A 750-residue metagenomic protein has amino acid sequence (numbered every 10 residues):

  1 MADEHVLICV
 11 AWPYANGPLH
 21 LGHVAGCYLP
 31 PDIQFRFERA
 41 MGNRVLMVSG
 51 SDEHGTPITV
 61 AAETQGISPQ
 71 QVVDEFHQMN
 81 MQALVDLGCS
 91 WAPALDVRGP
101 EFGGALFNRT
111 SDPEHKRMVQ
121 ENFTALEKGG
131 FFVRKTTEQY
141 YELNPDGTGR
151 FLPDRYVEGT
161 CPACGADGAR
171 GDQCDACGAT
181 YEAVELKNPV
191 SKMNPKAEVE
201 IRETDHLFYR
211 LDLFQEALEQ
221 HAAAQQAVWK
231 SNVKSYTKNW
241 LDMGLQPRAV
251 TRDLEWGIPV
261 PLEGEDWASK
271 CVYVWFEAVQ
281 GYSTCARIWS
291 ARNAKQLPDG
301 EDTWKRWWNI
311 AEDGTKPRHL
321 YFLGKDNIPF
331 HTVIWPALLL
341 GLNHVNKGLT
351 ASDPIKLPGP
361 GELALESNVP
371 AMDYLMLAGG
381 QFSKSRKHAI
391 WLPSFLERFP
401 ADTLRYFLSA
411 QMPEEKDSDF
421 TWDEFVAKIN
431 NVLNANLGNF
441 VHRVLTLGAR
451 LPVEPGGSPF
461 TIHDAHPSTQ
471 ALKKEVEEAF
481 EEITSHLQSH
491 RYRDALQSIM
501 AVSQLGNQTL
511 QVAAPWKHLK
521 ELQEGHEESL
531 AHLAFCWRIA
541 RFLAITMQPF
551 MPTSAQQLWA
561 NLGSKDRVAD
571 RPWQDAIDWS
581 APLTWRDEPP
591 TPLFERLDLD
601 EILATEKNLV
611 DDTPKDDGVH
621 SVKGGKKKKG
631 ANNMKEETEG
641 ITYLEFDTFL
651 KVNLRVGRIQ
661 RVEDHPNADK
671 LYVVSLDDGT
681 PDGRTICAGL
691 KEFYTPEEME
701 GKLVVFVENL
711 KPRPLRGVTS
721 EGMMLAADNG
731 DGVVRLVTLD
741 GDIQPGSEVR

Functional and structural regions predicted by a protein language model:
M1-H221, Q225: N-terminal, positively charged nucleic-acid-binding surface of large information/translation enzymes
A2-S49, R117, C164, K187-R450 (+1 more regions): Structured secondary-structure scaffolds
P13-A15, A169, F214, E255 (+13 more regions): Short, glycine-/Ser/Thr-/acidic-enriched flexible segments
C161, D205-H206, Q215, H388-I390 (+2 more regions): A short, sequence-level motif marking secondary-structure junctions
A249, Y374, G380, M412 (+5 more regions): Domain-wide signal for the mature, well-folded portions of proteins, strongly enriched in nucleus-encoded organellar
Q411, K416, E424-S468, L472-R586 (+1 more regions): Helix-rich, typically C-terminal accessory recognition domains appended to large enzymatic cores
L558-T648: Intrinsic disorder at enzyme termini
V622-R750: Phosphate-backbone binding interfaces of nucleic-acid-interacting proteins
